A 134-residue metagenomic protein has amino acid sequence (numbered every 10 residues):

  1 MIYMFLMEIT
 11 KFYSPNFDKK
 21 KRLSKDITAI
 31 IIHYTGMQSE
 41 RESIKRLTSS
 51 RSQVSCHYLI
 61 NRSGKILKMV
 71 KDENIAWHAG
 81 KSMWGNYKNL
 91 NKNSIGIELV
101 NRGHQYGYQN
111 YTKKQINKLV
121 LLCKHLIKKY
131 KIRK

Functional and structural regions predicted by a protein language model:
M1-Y3: Asparagine-rich low-complexity intrinsically disordered tracts
F5-R133: Active-site-adjacent loop/helix surface patches within enzyme catalytic domains that shape the substrate-binding cleft
